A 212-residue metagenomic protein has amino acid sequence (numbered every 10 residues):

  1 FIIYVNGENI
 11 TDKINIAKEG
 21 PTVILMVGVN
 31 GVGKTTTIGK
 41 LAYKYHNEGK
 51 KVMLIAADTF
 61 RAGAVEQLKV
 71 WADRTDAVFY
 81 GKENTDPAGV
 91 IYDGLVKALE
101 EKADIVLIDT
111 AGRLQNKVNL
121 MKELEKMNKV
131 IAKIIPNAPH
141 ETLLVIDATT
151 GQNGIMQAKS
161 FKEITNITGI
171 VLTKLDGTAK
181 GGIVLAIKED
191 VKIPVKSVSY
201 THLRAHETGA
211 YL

Functional and structural regions predicted by a protein language model:
F1-A57, A64-N84, A88-L99, A103-I108: Primarily NTPase-proximal linker/entry elements flanking Walker-type ATP/GTP-binding cores
T59-A62, P87, G112-Q115, A148-Q152 (+2 more regions): Conserved nucleotide-binding/hydrolysis micro-motifs of P-loop NTPases
V65, N116-M121, G154: Conserved ATPase-coupling elements of RecA-like P-loop NTPase cores
E125-D147: Inter-motif core of Ras-like GTPase G domains
K129, G154-V171: Active-site/ligand-binding-proximal alpha/beta "capping" segment
P139-V145, T165-L175, K192-V198: Conserved beta-strand/loop subsegment of P-loop NTPase cores
K159-E163, L175-V191: GTPase G-domain guanine-specificity segment
T201-T208: Conserved small/polar residues in nucleotide/adenosyl-binding loops
